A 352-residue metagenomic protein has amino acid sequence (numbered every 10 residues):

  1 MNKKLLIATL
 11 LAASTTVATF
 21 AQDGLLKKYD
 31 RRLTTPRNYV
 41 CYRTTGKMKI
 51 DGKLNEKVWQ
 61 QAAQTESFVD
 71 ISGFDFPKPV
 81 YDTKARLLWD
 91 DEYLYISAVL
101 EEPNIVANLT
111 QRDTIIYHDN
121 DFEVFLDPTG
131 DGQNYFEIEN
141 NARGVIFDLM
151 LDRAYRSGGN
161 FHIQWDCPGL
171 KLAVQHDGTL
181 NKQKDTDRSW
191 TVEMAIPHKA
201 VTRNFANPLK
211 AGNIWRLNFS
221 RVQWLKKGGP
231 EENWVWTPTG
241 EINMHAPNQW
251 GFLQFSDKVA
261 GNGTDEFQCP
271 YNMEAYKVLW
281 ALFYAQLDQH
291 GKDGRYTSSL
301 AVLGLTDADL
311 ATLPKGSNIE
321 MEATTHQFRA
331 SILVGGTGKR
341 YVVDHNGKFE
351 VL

Functional and structural regions predicted by a protein language model:
M1-G24: Bacterial Sec-dependent N-terminal signal peptides
N2-K4, S256, G347-K348: In a subset of proteins, long, contiguous C-terminal domains/tails are tracked
A21-G291, T324-R329, G338-R340: Structural preference for beta-rich elements and adjacent junctions enriched in aromatics
A281, Q286-A311: Short, glycine/small-hydrophobic-rich surface segments
D307-G336: Exposed beta-strand-loop-beta-strand "reactive/processing" segments of non-cytosolic proteins
T337-L352: A short, surface-exposed beta-strand/turn
